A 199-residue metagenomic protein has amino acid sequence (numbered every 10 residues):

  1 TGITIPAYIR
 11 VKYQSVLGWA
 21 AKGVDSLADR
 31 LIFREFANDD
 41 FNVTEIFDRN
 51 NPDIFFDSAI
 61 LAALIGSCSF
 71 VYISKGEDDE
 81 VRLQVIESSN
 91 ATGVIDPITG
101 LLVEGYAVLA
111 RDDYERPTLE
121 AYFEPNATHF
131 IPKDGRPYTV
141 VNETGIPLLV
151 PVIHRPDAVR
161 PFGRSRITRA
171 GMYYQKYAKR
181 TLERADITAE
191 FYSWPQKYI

Functional and structural regions predicted by a protein language model:
T1-R82: Extended, helix-rich architectural segments
K12, K22, R34, K75 (+5 more regions): Context-gated lysine
Q14-V16, S26, R34, N38 (+4 more regions): General helical structural elements
A37-D40, A59-I60, D134, R166 (+1 more regions): Prokaryotic Sec-type signal peptides and long signal-anchor helices with extended Leu/Ile/Val-rich h-regions
I65, F70-R164: Extended, regular secondary-structure scaffolds
V140-I199: Extended, charged amphipathic alpha-helical segments
